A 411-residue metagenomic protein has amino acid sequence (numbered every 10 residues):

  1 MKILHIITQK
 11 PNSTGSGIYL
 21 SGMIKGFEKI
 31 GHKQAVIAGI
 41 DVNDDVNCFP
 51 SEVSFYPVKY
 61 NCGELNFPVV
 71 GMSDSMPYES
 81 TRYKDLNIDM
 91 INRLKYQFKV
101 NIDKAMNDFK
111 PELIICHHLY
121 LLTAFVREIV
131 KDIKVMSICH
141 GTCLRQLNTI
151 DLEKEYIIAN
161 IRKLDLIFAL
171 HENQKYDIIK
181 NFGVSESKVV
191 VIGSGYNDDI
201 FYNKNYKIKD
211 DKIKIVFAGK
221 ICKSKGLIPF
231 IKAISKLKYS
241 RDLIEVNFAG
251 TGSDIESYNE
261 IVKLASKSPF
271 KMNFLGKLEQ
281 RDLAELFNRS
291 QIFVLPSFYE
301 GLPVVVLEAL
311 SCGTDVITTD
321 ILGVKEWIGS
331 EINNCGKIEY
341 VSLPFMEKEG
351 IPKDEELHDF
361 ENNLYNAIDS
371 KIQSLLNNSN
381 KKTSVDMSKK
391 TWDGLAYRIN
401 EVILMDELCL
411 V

Functional and structural regions predicted by a protein language model:
G15, K353-N366, S370-L404: A charged, aromatic-enriched C-terminal amphipathic alpha-helix characteristic of glycosyltransferases across folds
D41-D103: A conserved catalytic-core segment of Leloir-type glycosyltransferases
N173, G195: Carbohydrate-associated surface elements
I208-K225, I231-I234, N247: Conserved donor-binding/catalytic core segment of Leloir-type glycosyltransferases
N259-R281: Nucleotide-activated donor-binding/catalytic signature segment of Leloir-type glycosyltransferases, i.e., the conserved
K277-L278, E285-S290: Short alpha-helical donor nucleotide-sugar binding micro-motif in glycosyltransferases
F298: Aromatic "clamp/platform" in nucleotide-sugar-dependent glycosyltransferases that forms part of the donor/acceptor
D315-T318, G323-K325, G329, G336: Short hydrophobic beta-strand element within catalytic cores of glycosyltransferases and related nucleotide-activated
